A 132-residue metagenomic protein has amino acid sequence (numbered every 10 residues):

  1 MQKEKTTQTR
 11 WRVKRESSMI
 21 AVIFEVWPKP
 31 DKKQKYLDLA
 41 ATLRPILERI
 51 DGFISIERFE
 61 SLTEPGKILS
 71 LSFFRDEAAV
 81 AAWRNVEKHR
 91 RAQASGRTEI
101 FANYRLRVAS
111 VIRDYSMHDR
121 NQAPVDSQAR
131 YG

Functional and structural regions predicted by a protein language model:
M1-I68, E77-N85, F101-G132: Short S/T/G/P-rich N-terminal loop/turn motif that feeds into the first structured element of a domain
A92, G96: Conserved short loop/helix modules at catalytic or binding sites in compact beta-alpha or helix-hairpin-helix contexts
